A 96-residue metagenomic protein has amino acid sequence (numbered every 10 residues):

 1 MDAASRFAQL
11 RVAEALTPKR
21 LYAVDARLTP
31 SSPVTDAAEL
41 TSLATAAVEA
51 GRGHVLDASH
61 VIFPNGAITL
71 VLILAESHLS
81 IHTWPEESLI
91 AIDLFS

Functional and structural regions predicted by a protein language model:
M1-S96: Polybasic/polar functional segments that serve as interface/processing modules
